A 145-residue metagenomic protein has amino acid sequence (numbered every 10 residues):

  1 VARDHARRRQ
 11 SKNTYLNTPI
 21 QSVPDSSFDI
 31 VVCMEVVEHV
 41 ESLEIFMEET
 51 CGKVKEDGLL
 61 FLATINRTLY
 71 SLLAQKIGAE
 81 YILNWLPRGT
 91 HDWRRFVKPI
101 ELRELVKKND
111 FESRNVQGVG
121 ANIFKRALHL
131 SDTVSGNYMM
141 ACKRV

Functional and structural regions predicted by a protein language model:
V1-L72, P99-L102, M140-R144: Conserved SAM-binding loop
T14-L16, R114-Q117: General small-molecule cofactor/ligand-binding pocket signal
T64, L83-E101: Acceptor-substrate binding/catalytic loop of class I
R67, A121-I123: Residue-level marker for beta-strand->alpha-helix junctions and adjacent short loops that shape enzyme
S71-I82: Short, flexible, mixed-charge acidic loops at enzyme active sites
W93-V116: Short alpha-helix
R126-V145: Core SAM-dependent methyltransferase catalytic element
